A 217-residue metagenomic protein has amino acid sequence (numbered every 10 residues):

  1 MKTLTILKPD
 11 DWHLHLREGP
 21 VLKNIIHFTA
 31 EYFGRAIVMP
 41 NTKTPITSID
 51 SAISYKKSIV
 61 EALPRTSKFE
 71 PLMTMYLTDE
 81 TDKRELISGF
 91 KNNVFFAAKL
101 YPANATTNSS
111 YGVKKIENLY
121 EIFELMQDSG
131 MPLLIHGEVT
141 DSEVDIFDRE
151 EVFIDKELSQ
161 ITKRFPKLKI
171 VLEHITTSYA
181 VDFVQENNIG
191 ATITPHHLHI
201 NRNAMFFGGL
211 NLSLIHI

Functional and structural regions predicted by a protein language model:
M1-A30: Replace "His-x-His-based motif
D10-W12, I26-D50, T66-T78, V94-N108 (+2 more regions): Divalent metal-dependent hydrolysis catalytic cores, especially in the metallo-beta-lactamase
E18-V21, L77-T81, H174-S178: Short beta->alpha connector loops
P20-I26, E80-G89: Short, acidic/polar
T29-A30, K56-T66, L86-F95, I122-D128: Acidic (Asp/Glu)-rich catalytic clusters
Y76-R84, G112-L119: Glycine-rich anion/phosphate-binding loops
L100-I200: Divalent metal-binding pocket/active-site signature
I215-I217: Conserved small/polar residues in nucleotide/adenosyl-binding loops
